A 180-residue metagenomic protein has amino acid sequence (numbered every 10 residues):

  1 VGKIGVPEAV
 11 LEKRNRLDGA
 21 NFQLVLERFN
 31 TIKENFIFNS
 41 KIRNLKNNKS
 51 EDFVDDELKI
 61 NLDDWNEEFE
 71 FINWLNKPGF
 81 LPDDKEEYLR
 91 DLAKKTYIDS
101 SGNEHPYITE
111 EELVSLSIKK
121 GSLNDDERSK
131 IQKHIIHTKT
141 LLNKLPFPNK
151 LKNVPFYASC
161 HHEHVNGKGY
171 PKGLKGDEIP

Functional and structural regions predicted by a protein language model:
V1-P180: Metal-dependent catalytic cores of enzymes that make or break cyclic nucleotides and related phosphoester linkages
